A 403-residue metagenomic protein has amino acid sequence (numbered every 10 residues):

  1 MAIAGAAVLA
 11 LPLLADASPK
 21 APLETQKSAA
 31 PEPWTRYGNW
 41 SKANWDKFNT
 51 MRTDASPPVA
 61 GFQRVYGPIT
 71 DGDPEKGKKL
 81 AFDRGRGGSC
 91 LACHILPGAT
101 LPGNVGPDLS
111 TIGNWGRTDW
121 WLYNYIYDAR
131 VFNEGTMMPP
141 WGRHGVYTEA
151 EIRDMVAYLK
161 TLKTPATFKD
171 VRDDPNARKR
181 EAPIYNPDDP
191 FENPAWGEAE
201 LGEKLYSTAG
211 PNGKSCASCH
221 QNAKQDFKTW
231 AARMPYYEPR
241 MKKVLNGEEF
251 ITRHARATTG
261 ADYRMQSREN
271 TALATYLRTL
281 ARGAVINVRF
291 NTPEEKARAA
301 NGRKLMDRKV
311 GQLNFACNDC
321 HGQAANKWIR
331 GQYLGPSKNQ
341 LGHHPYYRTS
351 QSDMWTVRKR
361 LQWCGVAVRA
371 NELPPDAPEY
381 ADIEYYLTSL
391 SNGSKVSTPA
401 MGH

Functional and structural regions predicted by a protein language model:
M1-P74, W120, N124-D128, I152-A199 (+6 more regions): Post-cleavage N-terminal segment of exported redox proteins
A55-S56, G61-D71, K79, D83-L96: Beta-strand-dominated extracellular/periplasmic modules and repeats in secreted or surface-exposed proteins
K78, F82, L91-Y127, R143 (+5 more regions): Gly/Gly-Pro-rich "capping" loops immediately C-terminal to redox-active cysteine motifs in periplasmic/lumenal
G87, G213, N314: Residues immediately within or flanking Cys/His clusters that coordinate Zn2+ in small zinc-binding modules
M137-M138: Methionine-biased hydrophobic packing positions in alpha-helices, especially within tandem helical repeat solenoids
E203, A209, R278-R330: Surface-exposed interaction/gating patches
